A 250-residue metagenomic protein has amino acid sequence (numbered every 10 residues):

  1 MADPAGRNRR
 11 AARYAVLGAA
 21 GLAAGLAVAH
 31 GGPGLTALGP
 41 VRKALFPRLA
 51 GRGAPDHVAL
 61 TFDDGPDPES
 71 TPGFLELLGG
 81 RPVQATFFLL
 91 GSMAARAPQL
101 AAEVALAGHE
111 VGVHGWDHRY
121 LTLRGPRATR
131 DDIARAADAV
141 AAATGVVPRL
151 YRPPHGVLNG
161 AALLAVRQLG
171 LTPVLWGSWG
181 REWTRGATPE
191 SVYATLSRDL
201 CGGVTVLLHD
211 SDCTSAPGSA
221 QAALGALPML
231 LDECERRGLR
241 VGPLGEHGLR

Functional and structural regions predicted by a protein language model:
N8-L35: Hydrophobic alpha-helical topogenic segments used for membrane insertion/localization
G34-T122, A128, D132, A139 (+2 more regions): Active-site beta->alpha N-cap acidic-glycine motif
G39-G53, P217-R250: C-terminal domain-boundary segment and adjacent tail
D63, L78, F87, V111 (+4 more regions): Divalent metal-coordination and catalytic microenvironments
G65, L90-S92, W116, P153-G156 (+3 more regions): Active-site beta-loop-alpha junctions enriched in small/polar residues
R119-R124, E182, C213-P217: A short acidic, helix-capping loop that chelates divalent metal ions and anchors anionic groups
T122-G145, A162-A165, L169-T172, P189-L196: Soluble catalytic domains of enzymes that build or remodel membrane lipids, polysaccharides, and related
V157, L163-L200, L239-R250: His/Asp/Glu-enriched short active-site or ligand-binding loop at hydrolase and phosphoryl-transfer sites
